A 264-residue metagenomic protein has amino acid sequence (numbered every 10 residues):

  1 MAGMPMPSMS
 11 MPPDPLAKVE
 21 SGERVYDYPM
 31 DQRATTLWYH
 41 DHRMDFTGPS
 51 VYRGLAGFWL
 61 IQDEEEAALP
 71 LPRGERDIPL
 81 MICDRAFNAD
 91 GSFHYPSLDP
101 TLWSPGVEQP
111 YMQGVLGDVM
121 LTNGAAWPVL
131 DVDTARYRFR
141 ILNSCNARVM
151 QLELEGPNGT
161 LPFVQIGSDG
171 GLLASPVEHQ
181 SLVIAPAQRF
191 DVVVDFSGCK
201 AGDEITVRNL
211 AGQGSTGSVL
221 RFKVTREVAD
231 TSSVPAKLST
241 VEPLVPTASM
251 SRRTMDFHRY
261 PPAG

Functional and structural regions predicted by a protein language model:
M1-A2, A86, S97-S249: Histidine- and aromatic-rich segments of cupredoxin/plastocyanin-like copper-binding domains
M1-Q62, E66, P70, R148-A185 (+3 more regions): Histidine- and aromatic-enriched segments that form or immediately flank copper-ligand environments
K18-S21, E75, T134, A187: Solvent-exposed, conformationally flexible loop/turn segments
G22-V25, I82-A86, V132: Short N-terminal helix-initiation segments at or just after the protein's N-terminus
V25, F58, P79, V119 (+1 more regions): Conserved hydrophobic/aromatic beta-strand scaffold that supports enzyme active sites
L69, R76-I78: Gly/Pro-rich turn-and-neighbor structural signature
I78-T101, E242-G264: Predominantly extracellular/luminal regions of secreted and cell-surface proteins, especially disulfide-bonded
